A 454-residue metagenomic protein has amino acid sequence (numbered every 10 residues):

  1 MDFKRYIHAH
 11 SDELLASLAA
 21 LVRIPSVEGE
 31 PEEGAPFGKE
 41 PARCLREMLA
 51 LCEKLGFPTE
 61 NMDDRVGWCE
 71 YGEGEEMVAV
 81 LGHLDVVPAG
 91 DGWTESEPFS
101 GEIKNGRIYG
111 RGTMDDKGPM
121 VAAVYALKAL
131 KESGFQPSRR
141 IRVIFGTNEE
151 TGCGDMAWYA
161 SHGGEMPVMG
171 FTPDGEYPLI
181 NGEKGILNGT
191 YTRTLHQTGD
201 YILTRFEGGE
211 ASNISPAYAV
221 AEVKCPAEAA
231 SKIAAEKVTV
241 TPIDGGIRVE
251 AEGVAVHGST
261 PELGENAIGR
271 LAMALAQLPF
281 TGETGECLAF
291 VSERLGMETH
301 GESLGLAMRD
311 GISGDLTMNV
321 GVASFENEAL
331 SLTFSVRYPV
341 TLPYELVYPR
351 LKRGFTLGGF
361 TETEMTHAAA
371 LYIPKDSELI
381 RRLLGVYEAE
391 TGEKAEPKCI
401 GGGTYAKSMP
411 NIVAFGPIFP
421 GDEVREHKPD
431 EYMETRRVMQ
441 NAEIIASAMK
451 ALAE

Functional and structural regions predicted by a protein language model:
D2-R111, E132-P137: Acidic/His- and Gly-rich active-site-bordering loop/insert found across diverse amide/peptide-bond hydrolases
M48, M120-L130, Y159, V223 (+4 more regions): Buried hydrophobic packing segments
P58-M62, V240-I243, V320, P397-K398: Short beta-strand
M77-F145, T151, E165-V168, K428-Q440: Active-site metal-coordination/substrate-binding segment of hydrolases, especially metallo-dependent peptidases
L84-V86, I141-G152, P173-P178, E210 (+1 more regions): Acidic, glycine-rich active-site loops and adjacent beta-strand->loop/helix elements that engage anionic groups
M156-P339: Midchain, well-structured core segments that form catalytic/ion-binding scaffolds
S259-N327, R337-Y348, F360-E454: An extended, acidic, His-containing surface patch that forms the Zn2+-binding/catalytic region of metallohydrolases
